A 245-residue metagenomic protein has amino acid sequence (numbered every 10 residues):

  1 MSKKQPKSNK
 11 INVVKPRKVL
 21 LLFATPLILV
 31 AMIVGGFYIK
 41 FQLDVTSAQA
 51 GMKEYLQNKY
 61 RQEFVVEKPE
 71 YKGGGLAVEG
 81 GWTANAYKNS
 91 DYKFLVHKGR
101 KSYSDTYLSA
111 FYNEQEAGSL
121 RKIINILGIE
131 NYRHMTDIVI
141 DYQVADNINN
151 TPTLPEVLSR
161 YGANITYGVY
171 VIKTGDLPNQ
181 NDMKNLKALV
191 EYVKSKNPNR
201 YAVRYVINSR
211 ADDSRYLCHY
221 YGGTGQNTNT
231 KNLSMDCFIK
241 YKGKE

Functional and structural regions predicted by a protein language model:
M1-K18: N-terminal Lys/Arg-rich, disordered targeting/topogenic segments
L20-Y38: Hydrophobic membrane-insertion alpha-helices, especially the h-region of bacterial N-terminal signal peptides
Y38-K68, E116-I129, N185-K194: Short, non-transmembrane alpha-helical segments in secretory-pathway proteins
R61-G73, I129-D146, P198-D212: Short glycine-rich, low-complexity/disordered patches
F64-K98: Exposed beta-strand-loop-beta-strand "reactive/processing" segments of non-cytosolic proteins
S90, H134-A163: Compositionally biased P/S/T/G-rich terminal and signal peptide-adjacent segments that lie outside catalytic cores
K93-D137: Structured, soluble extracytoplasmic/luminal domains of envelope-associated proteins
P152-E245: Extracytoplasmic/periplasmic C-terminal soluble domains
